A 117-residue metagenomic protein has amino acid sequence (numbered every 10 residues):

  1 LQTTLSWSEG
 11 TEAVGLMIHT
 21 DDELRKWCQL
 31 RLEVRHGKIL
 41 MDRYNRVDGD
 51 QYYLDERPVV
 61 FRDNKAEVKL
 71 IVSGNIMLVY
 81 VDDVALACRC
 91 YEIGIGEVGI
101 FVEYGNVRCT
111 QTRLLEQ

Functional and structural regions predicted by a protein language model:
L1-Q117: Extracellular glycan-recognition regions
